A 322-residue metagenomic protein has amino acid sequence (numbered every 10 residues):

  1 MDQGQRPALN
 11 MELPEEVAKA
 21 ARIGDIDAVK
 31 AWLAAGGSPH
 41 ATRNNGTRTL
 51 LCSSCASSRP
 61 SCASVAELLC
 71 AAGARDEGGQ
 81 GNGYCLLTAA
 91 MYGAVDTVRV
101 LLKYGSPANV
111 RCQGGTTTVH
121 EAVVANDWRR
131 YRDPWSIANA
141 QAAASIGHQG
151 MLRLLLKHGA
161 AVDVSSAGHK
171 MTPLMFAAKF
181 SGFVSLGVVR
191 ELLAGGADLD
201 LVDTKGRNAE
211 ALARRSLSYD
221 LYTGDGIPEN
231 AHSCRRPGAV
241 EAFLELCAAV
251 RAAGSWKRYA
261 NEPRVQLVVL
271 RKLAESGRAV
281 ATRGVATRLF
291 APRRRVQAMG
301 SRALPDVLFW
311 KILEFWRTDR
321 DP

Functional and structural regions predicted by a protein language model:
P7-K19, T42-A56, G78-T88, R111-N126 (+3 more regions): Ankyrin-repeat boundary/"N-cap" motif
E16-I23, A28: Alpha-helical segment of the N-proximal tetratricopeptide repeat
A21, L33-A34, C55, C70-A71 (+8 more regions): Ankyrin-repeat helical core positions
G24, S58-S61, G93, N126 (+3 more regions): Ankyrin-repeat intra-repeat helix-capping/turn positions
A28, S61-V65, D96-T97, R130 (+6 more regions): Conserved ankyrin/ankyrin-like repeat signature
A31-S38, E67-R75, R99-P107, R153-A161 (+2 more regions): Ankyrin repeat domain, specifically the short helix-to-loop turn at the C-terminus of the second helix of each repeat
R59-P60, W128-A143, G182-V184, Y219-S233: Intrinsically disordered, low-complexity Ser/Thr- and acidic-rich flexible linkers and loops, especially at boundaries
Y219-P322: Cullin-RING E3 adaptor/co-adaptor recruitment helices
